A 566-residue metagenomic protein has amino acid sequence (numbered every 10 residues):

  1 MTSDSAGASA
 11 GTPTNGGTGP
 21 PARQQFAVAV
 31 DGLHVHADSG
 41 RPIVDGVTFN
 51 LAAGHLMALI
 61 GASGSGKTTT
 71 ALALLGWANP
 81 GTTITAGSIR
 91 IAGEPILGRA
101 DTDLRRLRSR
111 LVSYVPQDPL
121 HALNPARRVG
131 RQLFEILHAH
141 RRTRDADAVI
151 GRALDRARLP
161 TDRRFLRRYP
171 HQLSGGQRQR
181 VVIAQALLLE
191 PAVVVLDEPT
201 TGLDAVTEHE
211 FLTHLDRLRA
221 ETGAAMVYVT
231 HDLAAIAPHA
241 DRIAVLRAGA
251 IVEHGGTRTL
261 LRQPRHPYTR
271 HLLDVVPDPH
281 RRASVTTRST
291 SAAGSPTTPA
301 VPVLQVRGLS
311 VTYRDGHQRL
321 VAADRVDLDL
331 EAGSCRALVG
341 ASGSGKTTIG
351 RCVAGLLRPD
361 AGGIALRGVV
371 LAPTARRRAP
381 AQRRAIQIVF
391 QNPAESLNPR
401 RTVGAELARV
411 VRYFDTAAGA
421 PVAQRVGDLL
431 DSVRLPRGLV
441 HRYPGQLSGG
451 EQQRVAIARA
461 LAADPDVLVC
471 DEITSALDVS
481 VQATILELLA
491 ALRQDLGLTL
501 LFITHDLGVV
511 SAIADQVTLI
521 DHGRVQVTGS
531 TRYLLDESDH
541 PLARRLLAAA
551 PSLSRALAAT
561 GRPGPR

Functional and structural regions predicted by a protein language model:
L75, N79, A354: Helix-to-loop junction immediately C-terminal to a conserved catalytic motif
T83, I96-S113, A139, T259-P264 (+5 more regions): ABC ATPase NBD coupling module
D147-R164, P421-G438: Conserved ABC ATPase "signature" region
Y169-L173, Q177, Y443-L447, E451: Conserved ABC ATPase signature
E190, D464: Conserved catalytic motifs of ABC-family nucleotide-binding domains
I251-G255, T528-G529: ABC ATPase "signature
